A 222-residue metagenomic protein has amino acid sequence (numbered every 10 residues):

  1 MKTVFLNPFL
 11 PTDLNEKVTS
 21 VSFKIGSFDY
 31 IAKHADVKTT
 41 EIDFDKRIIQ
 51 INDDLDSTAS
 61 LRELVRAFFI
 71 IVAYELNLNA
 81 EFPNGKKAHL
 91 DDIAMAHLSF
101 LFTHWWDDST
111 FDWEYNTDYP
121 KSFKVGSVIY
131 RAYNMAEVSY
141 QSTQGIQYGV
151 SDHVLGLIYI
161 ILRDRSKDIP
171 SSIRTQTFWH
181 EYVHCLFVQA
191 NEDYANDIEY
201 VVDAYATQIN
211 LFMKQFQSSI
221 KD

Functional and structural regions predicted by a protein language model:
M1: Divalent metal-cofactor coordination and adjacent catalytic microenvironments
V4-L61, Y74-S99, D108-S172, V188-Q189 (+2 more regions): Active-site scaffold of zinc-dependent metalloenzymes
R62-E75, Q176-V188: Active-site recognition of the HExxH zinc-binding catalytic motif
K214-Q217: Charged phosphate-binding loop/patch that engages nucleotide di/tri-phosphates or the phosphate backbone of nucleic
